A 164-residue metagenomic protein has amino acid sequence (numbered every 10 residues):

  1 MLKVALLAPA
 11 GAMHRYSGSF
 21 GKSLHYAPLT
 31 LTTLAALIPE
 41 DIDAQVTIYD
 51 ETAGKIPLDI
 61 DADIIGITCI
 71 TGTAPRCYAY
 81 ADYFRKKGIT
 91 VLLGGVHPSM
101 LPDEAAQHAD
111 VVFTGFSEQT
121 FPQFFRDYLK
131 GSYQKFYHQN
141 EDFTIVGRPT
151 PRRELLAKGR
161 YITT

Functional and structural regions predicted by a protein language model:
L2-T164: Acidic, low-complexity intrinsically disordered segments
